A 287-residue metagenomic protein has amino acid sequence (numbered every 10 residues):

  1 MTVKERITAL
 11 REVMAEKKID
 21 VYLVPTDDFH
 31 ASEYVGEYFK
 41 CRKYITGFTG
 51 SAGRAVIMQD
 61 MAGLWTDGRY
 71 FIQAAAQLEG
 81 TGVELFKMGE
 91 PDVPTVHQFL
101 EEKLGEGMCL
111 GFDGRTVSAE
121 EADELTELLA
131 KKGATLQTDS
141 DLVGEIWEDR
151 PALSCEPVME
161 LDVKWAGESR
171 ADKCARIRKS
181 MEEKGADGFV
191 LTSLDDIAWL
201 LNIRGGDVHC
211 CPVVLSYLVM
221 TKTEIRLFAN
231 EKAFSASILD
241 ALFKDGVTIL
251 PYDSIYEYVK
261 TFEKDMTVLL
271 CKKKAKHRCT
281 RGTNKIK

Functional and structural regions predicted by a protein language model:
T2-G105, V117, E121-F262: N-terminal accessory/capping or targeting/presequence segment of soluble
M108-R115, T267-K273: Acidic beta-strand-to-loop metal/phosphate-binding motif
T280-K285: Acidic, proline/serine/threonine- and glycine-rich low-complexity intrinsically disordered segments
